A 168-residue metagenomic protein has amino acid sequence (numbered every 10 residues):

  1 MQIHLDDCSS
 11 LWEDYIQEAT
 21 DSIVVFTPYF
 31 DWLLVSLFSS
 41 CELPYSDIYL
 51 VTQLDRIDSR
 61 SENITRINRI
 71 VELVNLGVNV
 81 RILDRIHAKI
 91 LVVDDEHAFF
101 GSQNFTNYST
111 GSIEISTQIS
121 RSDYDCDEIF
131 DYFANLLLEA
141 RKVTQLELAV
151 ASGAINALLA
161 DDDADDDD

Functional and structural regions predicted by a protein language model:
M1-D7: Glycine-rich phosphate-binding "P-loop"
H4, F99-D168: Signature of lipid phosphatidyltransferase scaffolds
H4, V78-L83: General small-molecule cofactor/ligand-binding pocket signal
S10-N75: Primarily the HKD phosphodiesterase
P28, R85, S102-N104: Surface loops and adjacent helix of pleckstrin homology
V51-Q53, L83, F100-G101: Generic beta-sheet signal
K89-V92, T117-Q118: Short beta-strand scaffold segments in enzyme catalytic cores
